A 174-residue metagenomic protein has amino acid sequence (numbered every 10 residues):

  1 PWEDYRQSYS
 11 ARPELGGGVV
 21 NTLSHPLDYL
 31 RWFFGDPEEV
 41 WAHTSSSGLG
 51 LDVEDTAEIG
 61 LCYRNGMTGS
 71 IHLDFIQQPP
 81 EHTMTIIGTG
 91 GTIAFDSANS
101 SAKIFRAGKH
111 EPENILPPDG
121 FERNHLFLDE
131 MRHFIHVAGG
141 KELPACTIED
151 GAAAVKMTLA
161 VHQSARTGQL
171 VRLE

Functional and structural regions predicted by a protein language model:
P1-G50, G168: Predominantly a Rossmann-like dinucleotide-binding segment in NAD(P)-dependent oxidoreductases
Y9, F127-I135, L173-E174: C-terminal helix-to-coil terminal segments
V20-L23, N124, A145-G151: Conserved loop-to-helix N-cap of the C-terminal "lid" that shapes the substrate pocket in Rossmann-like
P26-L27, A102, L128-R132, T158: A general structural signal for well-ordered alpha-helical segments in protein cores
V40-H43, H72, I87, E174: Solvent-exposed beta-strand sheet faces enriched in polar/charged residues
S47-E54, R64-E130: NAD(P)-dinucleotide binding in Rossmann-like oxidoreductases
R64, I135-E174: C-terminal helix-rich "cap/oligomerization" subdomain common to oxidoreductases
